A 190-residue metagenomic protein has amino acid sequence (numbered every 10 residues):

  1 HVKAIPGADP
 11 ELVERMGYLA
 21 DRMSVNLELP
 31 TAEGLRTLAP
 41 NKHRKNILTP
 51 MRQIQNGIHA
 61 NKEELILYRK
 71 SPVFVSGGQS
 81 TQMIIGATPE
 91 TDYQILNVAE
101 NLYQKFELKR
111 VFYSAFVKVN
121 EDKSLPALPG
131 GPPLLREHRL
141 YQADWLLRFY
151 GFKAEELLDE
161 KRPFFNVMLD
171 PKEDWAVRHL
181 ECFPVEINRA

Functional and structural regions predicted by a protein language model:
H1-L157: Conserved AdoMet/S-adenosylmethionine-binding subsite of the radical SAM
L158-D174: Long, charged amphipathic helices and adjacent flexible linkers at domain junctions
K172, R178-A190: Helix-hairpin-helix
